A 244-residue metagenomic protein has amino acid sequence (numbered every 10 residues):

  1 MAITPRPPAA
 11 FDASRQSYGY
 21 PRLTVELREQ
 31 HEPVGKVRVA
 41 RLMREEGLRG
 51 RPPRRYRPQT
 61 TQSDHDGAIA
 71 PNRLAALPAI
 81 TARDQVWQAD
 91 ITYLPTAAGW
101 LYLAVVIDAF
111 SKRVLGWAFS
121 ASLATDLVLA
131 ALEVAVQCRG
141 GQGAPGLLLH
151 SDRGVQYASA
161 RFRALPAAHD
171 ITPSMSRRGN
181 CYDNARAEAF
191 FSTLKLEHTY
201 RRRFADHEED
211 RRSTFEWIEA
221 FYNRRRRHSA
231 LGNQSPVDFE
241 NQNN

Functional and structural regions predicted by a protein language model:
M1-N244: Charged DNA-binding/catalytic regions of mobile-element recombinases
